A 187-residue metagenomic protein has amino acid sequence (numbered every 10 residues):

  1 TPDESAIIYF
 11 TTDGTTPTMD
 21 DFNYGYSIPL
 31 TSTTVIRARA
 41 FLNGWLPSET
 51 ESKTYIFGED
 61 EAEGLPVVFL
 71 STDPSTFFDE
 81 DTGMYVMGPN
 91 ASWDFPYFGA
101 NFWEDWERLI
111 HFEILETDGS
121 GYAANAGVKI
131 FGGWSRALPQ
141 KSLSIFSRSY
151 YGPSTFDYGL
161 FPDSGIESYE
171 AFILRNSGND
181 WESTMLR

Functional and structural regions predicted by a protein language model:
T1-L109, I114-G127, S149-Y150: Short, compositionally stereotyped local motifs that mark structural "simplifiers"
P96, K129, F156-Y158: Generic preference for well-ordered secondary structure
P96-G99, F131-W134, R175-E182: Active-site rim elements
E107, L138-Q140, E167-Y169: Short, solvent-exposed loop/turn segments at the edges of secondary structure
A124-R136: Conserved beta-structured recognition patch
S135-S144, G152: Short, His- and charge-rich active-site/binding loops that engage polyanionic ligands
R148-T155, G159-R187: A conserved hydrophobic secondary-structure block that centers on an alpha-helix together with its immediately flanking
